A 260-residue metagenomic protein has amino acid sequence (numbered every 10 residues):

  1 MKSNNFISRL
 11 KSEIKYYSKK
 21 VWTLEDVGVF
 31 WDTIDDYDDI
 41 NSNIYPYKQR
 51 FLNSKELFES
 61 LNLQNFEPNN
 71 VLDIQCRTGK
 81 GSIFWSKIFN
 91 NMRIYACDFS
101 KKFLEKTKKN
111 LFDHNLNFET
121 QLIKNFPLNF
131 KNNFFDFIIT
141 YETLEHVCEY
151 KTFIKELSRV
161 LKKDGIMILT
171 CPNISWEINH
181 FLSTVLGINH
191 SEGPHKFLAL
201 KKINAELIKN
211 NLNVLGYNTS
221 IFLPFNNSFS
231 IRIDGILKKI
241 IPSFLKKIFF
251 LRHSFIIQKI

Functional and structural regions predicted by a protein language model:
M1-F130, Y141, I154, F250-H253: Conserved N-terminal segment of class I S-adenosyl-L-methionine
F6-T33, I40-Q49, C148-E156, I166-Q258: S-adenosyl-L-methionine-dependent methyltransferase catalytic module, highlighting the catalytic core
G79, T143, S220-F222: Flexible loop residues that form catalytic and substrate-binding hotspots at small-molecule/glycan-binding clefts
K80, K101-K102, E145, W176 (+1 more regions): Short alpha-helical
N90, C148, K162: Short conserved AdoMet
I139-C148: A short SAM/SAH-binding and catalytic strip from SAM-dependent methyltransferases
